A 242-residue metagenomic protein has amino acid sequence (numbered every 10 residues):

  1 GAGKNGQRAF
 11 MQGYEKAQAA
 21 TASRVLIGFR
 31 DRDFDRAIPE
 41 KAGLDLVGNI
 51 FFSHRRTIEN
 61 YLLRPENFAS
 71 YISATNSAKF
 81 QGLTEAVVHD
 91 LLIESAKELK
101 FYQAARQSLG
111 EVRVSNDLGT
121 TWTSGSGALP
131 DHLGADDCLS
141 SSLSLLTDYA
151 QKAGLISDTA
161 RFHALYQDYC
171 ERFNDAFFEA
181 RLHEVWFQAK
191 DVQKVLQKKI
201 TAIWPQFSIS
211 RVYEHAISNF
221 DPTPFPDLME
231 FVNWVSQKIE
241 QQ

Functional and structural regions predicted by a protein language model:
G1-Q242: Acidic, divalent-metal-binding catalytic cores of TOPRIM and closely related two-metal-ion phosphodiester/pyrophosphate
